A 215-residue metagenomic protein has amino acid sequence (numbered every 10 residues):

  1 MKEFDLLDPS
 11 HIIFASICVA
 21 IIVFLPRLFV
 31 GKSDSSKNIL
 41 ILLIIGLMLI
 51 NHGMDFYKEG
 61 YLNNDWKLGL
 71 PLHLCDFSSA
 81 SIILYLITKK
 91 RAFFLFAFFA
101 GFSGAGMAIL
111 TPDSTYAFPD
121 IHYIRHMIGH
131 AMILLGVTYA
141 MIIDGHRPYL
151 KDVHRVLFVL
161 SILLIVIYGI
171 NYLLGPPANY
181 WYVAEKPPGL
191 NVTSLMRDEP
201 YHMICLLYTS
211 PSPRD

Functional and structural regions predicted by a protein language model:
M1-V19: Hydrophobic transmembrane alpha-helical segments in integral membrane proteins
L28-L40, I87-F93, D144-V153: Membrane-interface helix-boundary motifs at transmembrane edges
L47-F56, G101-P112, L160-G169: Aromatic-anchored segments of alpha-helical transmembrane domains
G60-W66, R91, D113-I124: Membrane-interface helix caps and helix-loop-helix hairpins in membrane proteins
I82, I133-Y149: Alpha-helical transmembrane segments in multipass membrane proteins, preferentially the mid-helix core
V166-P188: Juxtamembrane non-transmembrane "cap" segments at the membrane-aqueous interface of multi-pass membrane proteins
Y180-M203: Short, membrane-exposed interhelical loops at transmembrane-helix boundaries
Y208-D215: Conserved small/polar residues in nucleotide/adenosyl-binding loops
